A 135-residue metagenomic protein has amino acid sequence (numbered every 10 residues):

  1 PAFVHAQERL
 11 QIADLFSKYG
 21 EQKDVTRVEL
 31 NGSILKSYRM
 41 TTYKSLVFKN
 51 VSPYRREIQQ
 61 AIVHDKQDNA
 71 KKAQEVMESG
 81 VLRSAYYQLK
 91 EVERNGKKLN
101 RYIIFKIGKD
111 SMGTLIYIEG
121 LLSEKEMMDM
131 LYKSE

Functional and structural regions predicted by a protein language model:
P1-I12: Bacterial Sec-dependent N-terminal signal peptides
I12-F16, A70, E135: Terminal interaction module
S17-Y43: N-terminal targeting signals for Sec/Tat export/insertion, comprising classic cleavable signal peptides
K36-T42, R55, F105-K106, T114 (+1 more regions): Helix-rich interaction surfaces within compact, conserved domain-sized segments that mediate assembly or partner
T42-N50, I116-I118: Second-shell loop/turn segments in exported
L46-R94: Mature extracytoplasmic domains of secretory-pathway proteins
Q88-S123: A short, solvent-exposed beta-edge/loop patch
S123-E135: Short, low-complexity, Pro/Ser/Thr/Gly-rich segments in the mature regions of secreted, periplasmic
